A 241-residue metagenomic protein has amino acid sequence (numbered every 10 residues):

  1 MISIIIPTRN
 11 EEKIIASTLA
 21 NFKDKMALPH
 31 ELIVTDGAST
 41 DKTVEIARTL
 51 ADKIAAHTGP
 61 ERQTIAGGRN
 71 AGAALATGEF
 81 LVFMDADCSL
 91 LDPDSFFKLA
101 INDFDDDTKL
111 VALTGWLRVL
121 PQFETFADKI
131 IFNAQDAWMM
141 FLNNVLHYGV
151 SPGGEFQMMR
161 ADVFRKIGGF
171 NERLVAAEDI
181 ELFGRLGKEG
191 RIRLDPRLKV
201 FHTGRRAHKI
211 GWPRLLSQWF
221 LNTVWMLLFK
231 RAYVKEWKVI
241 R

Functional and structural regions predicted by a protein language model:
N10-D24: Short, well-formed alpha-helical segments that are part of the catalytic scaffolds of diverse glycosyltransferases
K13-S17, D41-T49: Acidic helix N-cap motif at the loop->helix transition within catalytic regions of sugar-transfer enzymes
D36-V44, C88: A conserved acidic beta->alpha catalytic loop
G59-A76: Glycine-rich, basic loop-to-helix element that forms the pyrophosphate-binding segment of sugar-nucleotide handling
L81: Short aromatic/hydrophobic "clamp" motif used to bind/position activated sugar donors
D94-F126: Conserved donor NDP-sugar-binding/catalytic core segment of glycosyltransferases
T114-P121, D128-V150: Short, flexible, basic/aromatic active-site loop/helix in glycosyltransferases
A176-L182: Acidic donor-binding loop at a coil-to-helix junction in glycosyltransferase catalytic cores that engages
